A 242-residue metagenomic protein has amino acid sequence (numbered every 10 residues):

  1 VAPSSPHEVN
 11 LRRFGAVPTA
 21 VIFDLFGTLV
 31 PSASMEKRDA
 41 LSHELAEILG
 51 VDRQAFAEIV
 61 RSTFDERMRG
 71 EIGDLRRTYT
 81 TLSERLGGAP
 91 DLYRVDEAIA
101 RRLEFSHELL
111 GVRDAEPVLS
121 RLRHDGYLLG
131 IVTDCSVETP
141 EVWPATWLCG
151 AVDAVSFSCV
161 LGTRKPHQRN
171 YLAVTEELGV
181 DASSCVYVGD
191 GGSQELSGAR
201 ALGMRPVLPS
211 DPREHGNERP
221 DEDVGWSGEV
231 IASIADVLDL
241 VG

Functional and structural regions predicted by a protein language model:
V1-V21, P31-S32, E116, S120-G242: Asp-based, Mg2+/Mn2+-dependent phosphohydrolase catalytic module
L11-P117, H124-D125, V137: N-terminal helical cap/lid subdomain that shapes the substrate entry/recognition surface in HAD-like hydrolases
